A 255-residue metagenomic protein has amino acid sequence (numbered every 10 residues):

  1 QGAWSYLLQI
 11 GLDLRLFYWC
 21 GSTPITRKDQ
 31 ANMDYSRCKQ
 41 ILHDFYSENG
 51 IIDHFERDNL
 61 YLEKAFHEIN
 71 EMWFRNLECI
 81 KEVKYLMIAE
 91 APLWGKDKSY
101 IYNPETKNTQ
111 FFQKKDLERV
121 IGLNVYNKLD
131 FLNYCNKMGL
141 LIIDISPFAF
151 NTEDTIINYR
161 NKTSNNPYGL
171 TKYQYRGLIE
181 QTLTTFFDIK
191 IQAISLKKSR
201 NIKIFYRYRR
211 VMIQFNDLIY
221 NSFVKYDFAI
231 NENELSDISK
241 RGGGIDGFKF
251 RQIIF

Functional and structural regions predicted by a protein language model:
Y6-L7, G11-E118, D130-F131, I191-F205 (+2 more regions): Active-site and ligand/interface coordination hotspots across diverse enzymes and nucleic-acid-associated assemblies
A91-G95, L141, P147-N151, R209-I213 (+1 more regions): Short, solvent-exposed loop/turn segments at secondary-structure junctions
W94-S99, N124, S146, N151-I157 (+2 more regions): Generic local-structure boundary detector
T109-Y126, N165-Q192, M212-N221: Well-ordered, non-membrane alpha-helical segments in soluble/globular domains
L132-K198: Internal catalytic-core helix/loop-beta-alpha segment that presents or stabilizes conserved functional determinants
